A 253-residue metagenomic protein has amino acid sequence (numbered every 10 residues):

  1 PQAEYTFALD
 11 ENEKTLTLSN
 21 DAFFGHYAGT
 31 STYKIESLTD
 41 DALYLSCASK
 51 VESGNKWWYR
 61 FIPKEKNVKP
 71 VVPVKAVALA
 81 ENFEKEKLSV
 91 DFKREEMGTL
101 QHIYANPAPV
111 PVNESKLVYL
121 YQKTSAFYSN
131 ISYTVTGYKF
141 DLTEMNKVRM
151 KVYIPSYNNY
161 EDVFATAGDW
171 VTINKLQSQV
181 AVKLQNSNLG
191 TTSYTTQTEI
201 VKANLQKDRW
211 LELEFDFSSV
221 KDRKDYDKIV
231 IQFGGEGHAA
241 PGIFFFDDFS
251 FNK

Functional and structural regions predicted by a protein language model:
P1-T6, D10-A76, D225: Lipid interaction determinants
N55-K56, R60-K253: Beta-rich carbohydrate-recognition modules and glycan-binding surfaces
